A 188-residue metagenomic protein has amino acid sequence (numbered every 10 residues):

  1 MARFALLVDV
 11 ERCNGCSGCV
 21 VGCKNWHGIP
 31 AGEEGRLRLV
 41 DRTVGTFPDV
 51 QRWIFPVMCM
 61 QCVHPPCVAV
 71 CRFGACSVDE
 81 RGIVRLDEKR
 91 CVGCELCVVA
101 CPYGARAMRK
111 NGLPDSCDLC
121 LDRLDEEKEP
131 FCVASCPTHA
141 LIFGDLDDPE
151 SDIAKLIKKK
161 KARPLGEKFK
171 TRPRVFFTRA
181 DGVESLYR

Functional and structural regions predicted by a protein language model:
M1-R188: Non-ligating segments of multi-cofactor redox enzymes
